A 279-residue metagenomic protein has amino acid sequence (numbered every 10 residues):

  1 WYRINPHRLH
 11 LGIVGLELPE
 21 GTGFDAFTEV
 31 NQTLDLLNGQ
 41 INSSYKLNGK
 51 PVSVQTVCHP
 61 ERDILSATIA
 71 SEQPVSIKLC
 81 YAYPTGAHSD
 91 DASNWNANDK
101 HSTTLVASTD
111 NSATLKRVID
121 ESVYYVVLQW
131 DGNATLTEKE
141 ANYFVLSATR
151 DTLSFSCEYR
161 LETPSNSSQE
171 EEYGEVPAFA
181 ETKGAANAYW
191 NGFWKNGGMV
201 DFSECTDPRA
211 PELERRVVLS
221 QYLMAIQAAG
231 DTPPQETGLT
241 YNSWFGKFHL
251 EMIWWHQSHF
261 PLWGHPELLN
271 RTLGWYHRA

Functional and structural regions predicted by a protein language model:
W1-K247, H265-L269, Y276-A279: Acidic/polar, glycine-enriched structural segments that form the non-catalytic walls/loops of the carbohydrate-binding
H249-L262, L269-N270: Well-ordered alpha-helical segments within folded domains of soluble proteins
